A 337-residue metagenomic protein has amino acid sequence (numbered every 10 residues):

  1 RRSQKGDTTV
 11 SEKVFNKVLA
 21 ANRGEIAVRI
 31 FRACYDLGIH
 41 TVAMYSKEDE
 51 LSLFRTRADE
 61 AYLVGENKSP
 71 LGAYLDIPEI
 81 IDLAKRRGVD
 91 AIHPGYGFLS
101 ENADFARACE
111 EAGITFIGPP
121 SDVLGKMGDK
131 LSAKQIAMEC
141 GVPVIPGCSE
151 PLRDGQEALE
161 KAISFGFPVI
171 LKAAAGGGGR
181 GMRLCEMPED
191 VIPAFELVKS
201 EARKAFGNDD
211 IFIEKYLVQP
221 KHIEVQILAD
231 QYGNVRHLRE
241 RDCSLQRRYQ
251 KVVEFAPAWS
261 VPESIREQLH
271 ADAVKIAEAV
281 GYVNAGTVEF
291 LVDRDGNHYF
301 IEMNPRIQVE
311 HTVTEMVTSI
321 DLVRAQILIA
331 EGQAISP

Functional and structural regions predicted by a protein language model:
R1-R2: Basic polycationic patches enriched in arginine
G6-V288, V292-V317, A334: N-terminal beta-alpha lobe that positions the nucleotide/phosphoryl donor in ATP/NTP-coupled carboxylate activation
T314, T318-P337: Catalytic cores of soluble metabolic enzymes centered on carboxylation/carboxyl-transfer
